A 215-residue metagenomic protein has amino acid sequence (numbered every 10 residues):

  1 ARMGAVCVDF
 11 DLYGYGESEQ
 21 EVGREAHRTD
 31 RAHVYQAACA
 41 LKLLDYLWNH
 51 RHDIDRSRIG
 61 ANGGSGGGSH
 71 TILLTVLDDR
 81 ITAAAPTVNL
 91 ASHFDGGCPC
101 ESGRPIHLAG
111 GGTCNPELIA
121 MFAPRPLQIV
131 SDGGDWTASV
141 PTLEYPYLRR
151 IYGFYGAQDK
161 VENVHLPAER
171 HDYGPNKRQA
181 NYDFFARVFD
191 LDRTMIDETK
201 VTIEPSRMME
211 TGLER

Functional and structural regions predicted by a protein language model:
A1-H50, R56, L90-C100: Cap/lid segment of the alpha/beta-hydrolase catalytic domain
M3-V6, D55-R58, D79-A83, P124-L127 (+1 more regions): Loop/turn elements at helix/coil->beta-strand transitions in domains of secreted/extracellular proteins
L12-Y15, G64-G67, L77, P86-L90 (+2 more regions): An acidic- and aromatic-residue-enriched active-site/binding cleft used to recognize and process polar
H27-A38, A61-I72, P105-L118, D132-S139 (+1 more regions): Alpha-helix capping and helix-loop boundary segments enriched in small/acidic/polar residues
D45-G111: Primarily recognizes the serine-hydrolase "nucleophile elbow" in alpha/beta-hydrolase and SGNH/GDSL folds
A83, D95-R150: The feature captures the conserved acid-bearing segment of alpha/beta-hydrolase catalytic domains
A123, V130-R215: Alpha/beta-hydrolase-fold serine-hydrolase catalytic core, especially in secreted/extracellular enzymes
